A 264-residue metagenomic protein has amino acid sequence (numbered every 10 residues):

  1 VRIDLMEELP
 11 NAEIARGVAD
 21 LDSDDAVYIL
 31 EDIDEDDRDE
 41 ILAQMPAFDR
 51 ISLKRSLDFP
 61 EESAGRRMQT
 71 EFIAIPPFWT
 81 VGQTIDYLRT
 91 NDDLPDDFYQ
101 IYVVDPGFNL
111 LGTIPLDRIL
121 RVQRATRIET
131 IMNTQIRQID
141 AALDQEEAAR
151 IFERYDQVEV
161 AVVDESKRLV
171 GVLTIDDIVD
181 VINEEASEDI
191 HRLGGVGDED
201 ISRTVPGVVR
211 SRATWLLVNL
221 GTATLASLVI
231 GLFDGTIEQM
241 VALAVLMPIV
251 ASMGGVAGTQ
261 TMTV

Functional and structural regions predicted by a protein language model:
V1-G194: Hydrophobic packing positions in regular secondary-structure scaffolds
V181-I182, A186-V264: Alpha-helical transmembrane segments and their membrane-interface boundaries that form or gate the permeation pathway
